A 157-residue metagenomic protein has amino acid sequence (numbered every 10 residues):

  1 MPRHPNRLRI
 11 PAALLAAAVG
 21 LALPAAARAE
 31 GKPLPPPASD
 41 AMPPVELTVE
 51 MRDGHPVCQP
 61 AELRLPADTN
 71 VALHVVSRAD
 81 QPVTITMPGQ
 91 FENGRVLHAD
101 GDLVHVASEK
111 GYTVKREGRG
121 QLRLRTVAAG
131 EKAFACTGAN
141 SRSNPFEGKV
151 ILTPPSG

Functional and structural regions predicted by a protein language model:
P2-L14: Bacterial N-terminal signal peptides that target proteins for export
A12-A22: Bacterial N-terminal signal peptides
L23-A29: Sec/Tat signal peptide C-region and signal peptidase I cleavage site
E30-A41, A107-G157: Extracellular/periplasmic metallocenter environments
S39-A72: N-terminal edge beta-strand
A61-T86, G120-A128, K132: Beta-strand cores of secreted/periplasmic/IMS beta-sandwich domains, seen most often in copper-related folds
A79-Q81, E92, N140-S141: Solvent-exposed loop/turn segments at secondary-structure junctions within structured extracellular/periplasmic domains
F91-D102: Short aromatic-acidic-glycine turn motif
